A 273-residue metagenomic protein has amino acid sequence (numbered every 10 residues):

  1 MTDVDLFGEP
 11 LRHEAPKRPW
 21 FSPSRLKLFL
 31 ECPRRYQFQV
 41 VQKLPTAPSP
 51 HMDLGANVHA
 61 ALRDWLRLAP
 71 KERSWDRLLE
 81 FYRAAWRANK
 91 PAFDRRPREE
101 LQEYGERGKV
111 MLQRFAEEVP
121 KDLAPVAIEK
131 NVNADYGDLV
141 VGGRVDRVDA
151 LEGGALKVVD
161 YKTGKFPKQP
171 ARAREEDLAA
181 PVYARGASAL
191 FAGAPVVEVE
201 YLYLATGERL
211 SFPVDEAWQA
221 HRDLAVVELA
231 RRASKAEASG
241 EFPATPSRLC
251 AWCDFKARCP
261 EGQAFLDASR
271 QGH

Functional and structural regions predicted by a protein language model:
M1-M52, S269-H273: C-terminal, charged and often intrinsically disordered regions of DNA end-processing helicases and nucleases
P10-L11, R77, A173, R185-H273: Metal-dependent nuclease catalytic regions and adjoining charged, substrate-binding loops involved in nucleic-acid end
Q42-H51, R67-R73, R96-P97, K168-R172 (+1 more regions): Short, polar/flexible loop-turn hinges at active-site or ligand-entry regions and domain interfaces
L44, D64-L68, G186-L190: Active-site catalytic microenvironments for nucleophilic, acid-base chemistry
P50, L54, Y104-R107, E175-A179 (+1 more regions): Hydrophobic (often cysteine-bearing) scaffold residues that line and stabilize catalytic clefts of nucleotide/cofactor
N57-L68, R232, A236: Solvent-exposed, amphipathic alpha-helical segments
A61-E129, D135: A non-catalytic, helix-rich entry segment at domain boundaries
K130-D223: Mg2+/Mn2+-dependent nuclease catalytic core
